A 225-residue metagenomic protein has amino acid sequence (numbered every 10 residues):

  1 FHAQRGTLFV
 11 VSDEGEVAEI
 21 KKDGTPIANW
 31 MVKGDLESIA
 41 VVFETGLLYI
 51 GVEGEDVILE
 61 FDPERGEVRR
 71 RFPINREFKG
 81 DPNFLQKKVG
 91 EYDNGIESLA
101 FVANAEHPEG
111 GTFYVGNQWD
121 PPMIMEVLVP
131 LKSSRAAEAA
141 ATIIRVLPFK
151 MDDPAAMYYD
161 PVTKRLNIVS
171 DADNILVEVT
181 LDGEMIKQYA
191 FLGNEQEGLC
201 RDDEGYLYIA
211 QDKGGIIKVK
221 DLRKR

Functional and structural regions predicted by a protein language model:
F1-R225: Sequence/structural signature of beta-propeller domains
